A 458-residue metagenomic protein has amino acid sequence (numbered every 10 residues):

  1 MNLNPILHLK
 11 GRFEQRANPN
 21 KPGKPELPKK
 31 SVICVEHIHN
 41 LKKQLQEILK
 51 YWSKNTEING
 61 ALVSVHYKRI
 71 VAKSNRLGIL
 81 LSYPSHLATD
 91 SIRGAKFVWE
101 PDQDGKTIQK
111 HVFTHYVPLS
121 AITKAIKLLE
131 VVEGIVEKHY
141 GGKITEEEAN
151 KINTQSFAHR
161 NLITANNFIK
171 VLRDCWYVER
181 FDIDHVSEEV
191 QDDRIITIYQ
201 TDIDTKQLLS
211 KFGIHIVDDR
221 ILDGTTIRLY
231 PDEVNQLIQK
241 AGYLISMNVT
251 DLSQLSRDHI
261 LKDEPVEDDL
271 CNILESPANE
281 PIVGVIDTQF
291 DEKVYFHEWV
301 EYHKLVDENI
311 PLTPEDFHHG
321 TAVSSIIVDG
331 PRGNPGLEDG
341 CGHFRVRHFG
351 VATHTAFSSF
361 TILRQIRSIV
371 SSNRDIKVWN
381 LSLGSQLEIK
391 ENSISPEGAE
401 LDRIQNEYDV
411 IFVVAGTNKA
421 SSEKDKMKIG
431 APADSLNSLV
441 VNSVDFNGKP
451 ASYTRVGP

Functional and structural regions predicted by a protein language model:
G23-K42, Q46-K50, N55, A72 (+10 more regions): Subtilisin-like peptidase catalytic core
Q103-K124, I196-Y199, R220-E233: A generic structural motif
I163-R194, K206-I282: Protease zymogen maturation seam
D268-N309: Acidic-leg catalytic submotif of subtilisin-like serine proteases
P281, Q289, Y295, G430-P458: Extracellular S/T/G-rich loop segment that most often corresponds to the catalytic His/Ser-adjacent loop
D287, N380-S382, F412-K419, V441-N442: Active-site neighborhood of phospho(di)ester-bond hydrolases with catalytic His/Asp-centered motifs
H343-R345, D409-V413: Loop/turn-to-beta-strand initiation segments
P396-D409, A431: Catalytic-core regions built around general acid/base machinery
